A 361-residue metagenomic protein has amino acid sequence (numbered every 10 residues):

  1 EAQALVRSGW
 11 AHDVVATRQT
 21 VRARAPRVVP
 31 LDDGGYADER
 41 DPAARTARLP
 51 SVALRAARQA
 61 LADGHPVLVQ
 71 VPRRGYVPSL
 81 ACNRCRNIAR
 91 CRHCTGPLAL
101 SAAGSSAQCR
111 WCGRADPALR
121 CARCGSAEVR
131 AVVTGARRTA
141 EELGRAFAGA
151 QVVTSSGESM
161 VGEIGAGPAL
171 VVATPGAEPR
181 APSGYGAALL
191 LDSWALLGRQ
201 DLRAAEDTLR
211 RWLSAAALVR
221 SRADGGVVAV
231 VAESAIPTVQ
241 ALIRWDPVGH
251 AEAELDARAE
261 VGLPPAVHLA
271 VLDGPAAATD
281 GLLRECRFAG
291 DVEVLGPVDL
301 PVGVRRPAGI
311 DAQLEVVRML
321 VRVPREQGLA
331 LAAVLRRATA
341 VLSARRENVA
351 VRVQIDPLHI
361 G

Functional and structural regions predicted by a protein language model:
E1-L5, A56, R138-E142, R211-S214: Alpha-helical scaffold elements adjacent to nucleotide-binding pockets in ATP/GTP-utilizing enzyme cores
A2-R84, I88, H268, A278: Conserved interdomain linker/interface between the two RecA-like ATPase lobes of SF2 helicase motors
W10, T208, A216: Conserved phosphate-handling catalytic cores of large alpha/beta enzymes
R18-A43, A89, F147, S159-A205 (+1 more regions): Accessory helical-bundle/CTD segments and flexible terminal tails appended to RecA-like ATPase motors
R48-S51, R55, Q59-A146: Cys/His-rich short segments
V67, V152, V227-V228: Hydrophobic/aromatic residues located in beta-strands of well-ordered beta-sheets within soluble catalytic
C85, R137, L202-L209: Short, conserved loop/turn and helix-capping segments at secondary-structure boundaries that abut family-defining
Q108-A188, L197-G198: Long, charge-rich boundary regions
